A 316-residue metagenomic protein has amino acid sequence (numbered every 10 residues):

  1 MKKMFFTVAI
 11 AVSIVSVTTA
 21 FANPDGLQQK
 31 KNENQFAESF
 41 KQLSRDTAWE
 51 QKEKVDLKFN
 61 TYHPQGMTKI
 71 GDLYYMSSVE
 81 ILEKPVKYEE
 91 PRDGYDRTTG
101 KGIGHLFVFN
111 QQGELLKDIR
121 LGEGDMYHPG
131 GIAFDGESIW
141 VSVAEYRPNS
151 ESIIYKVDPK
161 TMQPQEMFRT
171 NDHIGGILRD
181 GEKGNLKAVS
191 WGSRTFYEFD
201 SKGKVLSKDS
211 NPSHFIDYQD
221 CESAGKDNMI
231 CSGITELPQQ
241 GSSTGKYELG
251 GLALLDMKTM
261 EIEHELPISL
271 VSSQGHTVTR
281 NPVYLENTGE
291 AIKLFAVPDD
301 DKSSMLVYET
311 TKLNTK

Functional and structural regions predicted by a protein language model:
N34-N60, K117: A short helix->beta-strand "capping" segment at the edge of beta-propeller domains
Q51-L57, E114-G122, Q163-F168, K204-S210 (+1 more regions): A short beta-strand motif characteristic of beta-propeller blades
Y62-G66, G124-G131, N171-G181, H214-S223 (+1 more regions): Repeated scaffold domains used in trafficking and secretory/extracellular systems, primarily beta-propellers
G71-D72, G136-E137, E182-G184, K226-N228 (+1 more regions): Short coil/turn segments that connect the beta-strands within blades of beta-propeller domains
M76-S77, V141-S142, A188, C231 (+1 more regions): Residue position within the beta-strands of beta-propeller blades
S77-K101, A144-P148, G233-L249, K302-Y308: Short, conserved, GDST-rich strand-edge loop motifs in beta-rich repeat architectures
D93-Q112, S152-K160, G245-T259, V307-T315: Beta-propeller blade signature
H214-E261: Loop/turn-rich, solvent-exposed surfaces of beta-rich toroidal or solenoidal domains
